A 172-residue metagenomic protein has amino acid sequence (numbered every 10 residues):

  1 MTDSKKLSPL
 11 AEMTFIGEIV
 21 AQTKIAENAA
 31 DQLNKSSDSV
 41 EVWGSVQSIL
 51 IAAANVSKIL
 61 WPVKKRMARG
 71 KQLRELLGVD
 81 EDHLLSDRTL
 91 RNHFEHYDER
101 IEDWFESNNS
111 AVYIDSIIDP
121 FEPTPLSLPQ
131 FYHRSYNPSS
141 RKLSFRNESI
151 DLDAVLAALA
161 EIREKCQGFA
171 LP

Functional and structural regions predicted by a protein language model:
M1-H83, V112-P172: Amphipathic alpha-helical interface segments
K64-M67, R100-E106: Substrate-binding/catalytic groove segments of enzymes that remodel or degrade extracellular structural polymers
D82-D103: Histidine-centered, metal-coordinating catalytic motifs and their short helical/loop contexts
T89, I101, F105, N147-S149 (+1 more regions): Solvent-exposed, flexible loop/coil residues
S107-A111: C-terminal flanking tails of non-heme Fe-dependent oxygenases
